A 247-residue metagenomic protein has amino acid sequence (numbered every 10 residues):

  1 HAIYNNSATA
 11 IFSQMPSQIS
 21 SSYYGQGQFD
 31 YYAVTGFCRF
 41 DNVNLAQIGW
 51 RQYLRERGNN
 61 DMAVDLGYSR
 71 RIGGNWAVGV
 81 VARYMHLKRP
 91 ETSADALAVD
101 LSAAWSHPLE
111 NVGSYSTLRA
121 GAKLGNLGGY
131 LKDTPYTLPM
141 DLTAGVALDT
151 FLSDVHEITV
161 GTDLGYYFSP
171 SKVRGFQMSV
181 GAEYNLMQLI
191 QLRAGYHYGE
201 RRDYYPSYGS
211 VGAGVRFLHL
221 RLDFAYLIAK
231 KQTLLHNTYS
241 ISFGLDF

Functional and structural regions predicted by a protein language model:
H1-F247: Subset of outer-membrane beta-barrel
